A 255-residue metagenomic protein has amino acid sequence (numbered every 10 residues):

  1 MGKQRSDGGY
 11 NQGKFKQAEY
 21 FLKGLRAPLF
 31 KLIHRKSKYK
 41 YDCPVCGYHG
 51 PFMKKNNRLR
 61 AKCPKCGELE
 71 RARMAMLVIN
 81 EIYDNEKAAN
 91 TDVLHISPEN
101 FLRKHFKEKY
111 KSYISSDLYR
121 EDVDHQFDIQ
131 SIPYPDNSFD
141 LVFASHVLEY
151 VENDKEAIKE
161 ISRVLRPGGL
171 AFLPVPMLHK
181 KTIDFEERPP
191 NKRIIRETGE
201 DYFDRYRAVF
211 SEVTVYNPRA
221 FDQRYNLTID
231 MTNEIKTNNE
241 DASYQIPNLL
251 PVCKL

Functional and structural regions predicted by a protein language model:
G2-P133, Y244-V252: Conserved N-terminal segment of class I S-adenosyl-L-methionine
F30, H34-S37, Y41, E152-S162 (+1 more regions): S-adenosyl-L-methionine-dependent methyltransferase catalytic module, highlighting the catalytic core
R120-V123, F139, K180: Generic "edge-of-domain/loop-turn" microfeature
D122, P133-D136, V151-K155: Activation segment
Y134, F139, F210-S211: Conserved hydrophobic/aromatic "anchor" residues that stabilize well-ordered secondary structure elements
F143: A conserved beta-strand element that flanks and buttresses the S-adenosyl-L-methionine
H146-Y150: A short His-aromatic
